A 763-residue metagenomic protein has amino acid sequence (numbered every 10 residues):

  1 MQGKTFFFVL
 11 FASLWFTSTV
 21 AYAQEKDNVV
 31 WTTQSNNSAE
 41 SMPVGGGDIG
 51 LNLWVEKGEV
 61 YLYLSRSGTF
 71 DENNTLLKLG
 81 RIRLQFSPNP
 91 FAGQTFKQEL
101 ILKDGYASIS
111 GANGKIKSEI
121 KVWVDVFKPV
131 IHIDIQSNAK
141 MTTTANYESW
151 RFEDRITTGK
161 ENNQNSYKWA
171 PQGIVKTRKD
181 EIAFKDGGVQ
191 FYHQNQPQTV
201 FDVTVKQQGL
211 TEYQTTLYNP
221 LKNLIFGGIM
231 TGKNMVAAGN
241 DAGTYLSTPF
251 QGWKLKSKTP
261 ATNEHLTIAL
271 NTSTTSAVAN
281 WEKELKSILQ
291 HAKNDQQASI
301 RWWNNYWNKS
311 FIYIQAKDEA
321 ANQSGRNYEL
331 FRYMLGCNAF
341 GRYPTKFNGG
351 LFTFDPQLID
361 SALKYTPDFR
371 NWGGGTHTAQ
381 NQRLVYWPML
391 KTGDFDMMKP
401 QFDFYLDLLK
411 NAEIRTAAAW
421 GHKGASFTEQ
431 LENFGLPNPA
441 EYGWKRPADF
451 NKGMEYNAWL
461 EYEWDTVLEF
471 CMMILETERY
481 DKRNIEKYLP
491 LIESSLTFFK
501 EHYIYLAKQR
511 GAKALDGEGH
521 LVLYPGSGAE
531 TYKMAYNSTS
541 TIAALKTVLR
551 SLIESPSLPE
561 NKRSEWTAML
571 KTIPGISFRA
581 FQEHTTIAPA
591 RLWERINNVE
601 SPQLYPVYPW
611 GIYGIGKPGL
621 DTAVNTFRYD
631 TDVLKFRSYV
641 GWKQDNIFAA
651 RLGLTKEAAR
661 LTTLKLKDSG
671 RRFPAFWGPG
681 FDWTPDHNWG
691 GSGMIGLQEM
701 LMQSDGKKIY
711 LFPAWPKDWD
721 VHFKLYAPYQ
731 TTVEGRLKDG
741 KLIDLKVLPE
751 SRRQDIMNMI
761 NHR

Functional and structural regions predicted by a protein language model:
M1-Q24: Bacterial Sec-dependent N-terminal signal peptides
Q24-W444, I542, R550, E560-D632 (+5 more regions): Aromatic-residue-lined binding/catalytic grooves and analogous aromatic/hydrophobic interfacial grooves in multimeric
N113-E119, D125-V130, A139, R151 (+4 more regions): A conserved hydrophobic secondary-structure block that centers on an alpha-helix together with its immediately flanking
I312, Y333-N338, L384-D396, E469-K482 (+6 more regions): Well-ordered alpha-helical scaffold segments within catalytic/enzyme domains
G325-R326, T376-N381, G393, E461-E469 (+6 more regions): Aromatic- and histidine-enriched alpha-helix N-cap/loop-to-helix transition segments that scaffold the rims
F352-T376, F427-E486, K500-T567, I743: The feature captures the catalytic groove of carbohydrate-active enzymes
D394, E518-G519, L654-E657: Loop/turn elements at helix/coil->beta-strand transitions in domains of secreted/extracellular proteins
M472-K508, E565-E594, Y613-V733, L737-K738: Non-catalytic carbohydrate-binding regions of carbohydrate-active enzymes
